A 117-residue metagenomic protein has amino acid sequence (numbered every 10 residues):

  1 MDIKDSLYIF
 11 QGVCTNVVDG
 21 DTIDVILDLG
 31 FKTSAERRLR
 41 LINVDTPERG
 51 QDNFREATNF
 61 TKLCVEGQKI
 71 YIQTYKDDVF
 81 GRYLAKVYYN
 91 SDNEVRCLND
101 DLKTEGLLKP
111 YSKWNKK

Functional and structural regions predicted by a protein language model:
M1-K117: Small beta-barrel nucleic-acid-binding modules, primarily SNase/OB-fold domains and secondarily Tudor-like barrels
